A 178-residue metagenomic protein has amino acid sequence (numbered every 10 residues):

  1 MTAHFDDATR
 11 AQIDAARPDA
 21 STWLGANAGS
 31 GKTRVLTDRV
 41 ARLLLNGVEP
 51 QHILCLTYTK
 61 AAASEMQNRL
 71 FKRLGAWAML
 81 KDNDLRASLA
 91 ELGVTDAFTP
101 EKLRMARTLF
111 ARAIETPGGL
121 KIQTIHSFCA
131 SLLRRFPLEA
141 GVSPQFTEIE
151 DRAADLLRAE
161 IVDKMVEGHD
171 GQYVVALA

Functional and structural regions predicted by a protein language model:
M1-G25, R34-T37: Conserved pre-motif I regulatory segment
D7, D14-S21, A61, L74-A178: Conserved ATP-dependent motor core of P-loop NTPases, especially the RecA-like helicase ATPase domain
A26-G29, V40, T59, L70: Short hydrophobic motif
S30, E49-P50, L54, R69 (+1 more regions): An N-terminal structural lobe/cap that precedes and organizes the functional/catalytic core across diverse proteins
G31-D38, L56, K60, S64-E65: Phosphate-binding Walker
V35-V48: Walker A/P-loop NTP-binding motif
E49-K60, K121: Conserved RecA-like ASCE P-loop NTPase motor core of nucleic-acid helicases/translocases
